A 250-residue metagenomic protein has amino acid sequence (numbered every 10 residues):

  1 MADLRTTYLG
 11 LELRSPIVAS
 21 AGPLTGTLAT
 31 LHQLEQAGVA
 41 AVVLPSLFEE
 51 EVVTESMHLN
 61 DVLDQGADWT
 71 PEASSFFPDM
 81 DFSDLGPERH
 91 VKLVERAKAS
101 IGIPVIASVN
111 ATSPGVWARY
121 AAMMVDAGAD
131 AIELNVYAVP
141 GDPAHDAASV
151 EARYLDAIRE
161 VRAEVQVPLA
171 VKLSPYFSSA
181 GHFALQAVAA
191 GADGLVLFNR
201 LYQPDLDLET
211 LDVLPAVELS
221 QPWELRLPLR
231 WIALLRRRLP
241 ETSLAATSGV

Functional and structural regions predicted by a protein language model:
M1-V18, H90-K98: N-terminal amphipathic alpha-helix/helix-capping segment at the start of soluble metabolic enzymes
L11-V18, F77-M80, P168-L169: Short, basic, glycine/proline-bearing loop/turn elements
R14, T25-T30: Short N-terminal binding/cap micro-motifs at the start of the first secondary-structure element
T25, D79-D84: Short, exposed beta-strand "edge-strand" segments with a Pro/Gly-rich flavor and a Y/T-containing core
L28-T70, L85-I106, N110-T247: Alpha/beta enzyme core
E72-D81, E218: Short glycine/proline- and acidic residue-enriched helix-loop micro-motifs that form flexible lids or anion-recognition
V250: Glycine-rich phosphate-binding loops at beta-strand->alpha-helix junctions
